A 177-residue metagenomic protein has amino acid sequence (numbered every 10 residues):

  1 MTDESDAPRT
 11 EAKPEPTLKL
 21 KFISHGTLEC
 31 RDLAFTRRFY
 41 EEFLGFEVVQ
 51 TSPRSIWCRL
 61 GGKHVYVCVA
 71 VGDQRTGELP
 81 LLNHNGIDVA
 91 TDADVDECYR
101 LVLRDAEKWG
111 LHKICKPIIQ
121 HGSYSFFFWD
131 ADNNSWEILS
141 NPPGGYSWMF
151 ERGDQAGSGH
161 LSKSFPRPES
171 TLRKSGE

Functional and structural regions predicted by a protein language model:
T2-A34, N85, G145-E177: N-terminal beta-strand motif that seeds the catalytic metal site of vicinal oxygen chelate
D3-D6, A12, E47-L81, F128 (+1 more regions): Conserved short beta-strand elements that form part of the metal-binding/catalytic scaffold of enzyme active sites
K19-F22, E78-L82, I119-Q120: Short glycine-enriched loop/turn motifs at secondary-structure junctions
C30-A34, G86-S135, P143-Y146, K163-E177: Vicinal oxygen chelate
D32-E47: Amphipathic alpha-helical segments
Y40, Y99, F150: Short, flexible helix/strand-to-coil boundary loops that buttress conserved ligand/catalytic motifs in alpha/beta
E47, E78-P80, K108, S147-F150: A short, polar/proline- and glycine-enriched secondary-structure boundary/capping micro-motif
